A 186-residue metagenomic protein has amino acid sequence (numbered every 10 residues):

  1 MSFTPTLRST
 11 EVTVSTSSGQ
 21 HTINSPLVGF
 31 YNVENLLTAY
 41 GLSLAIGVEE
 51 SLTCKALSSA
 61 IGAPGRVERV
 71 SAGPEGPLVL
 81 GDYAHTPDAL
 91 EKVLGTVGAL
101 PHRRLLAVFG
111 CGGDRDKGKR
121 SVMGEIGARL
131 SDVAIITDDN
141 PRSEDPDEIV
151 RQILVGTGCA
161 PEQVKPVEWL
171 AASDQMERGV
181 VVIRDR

Functional and structural regions predicted by a protein language model:
M1, C54-S58, E168-W169: Intrinsically disordered, low-complexity segments enriched in polar/charged residues with Gly/Pro, especially when
T4-E11: A short, compositionally biased
L7, S17-V133: Nucleotide phosphate-binding/pyrophosphate-handling subdomain across enzymes that bind or process nucleotide phosphates
T13-S15: A general beta-strand register signal
L78, M123-R186: C-terminal helical cap/extension that packs against the catalytic core of soluble nucleotide-cofactor enzymes
